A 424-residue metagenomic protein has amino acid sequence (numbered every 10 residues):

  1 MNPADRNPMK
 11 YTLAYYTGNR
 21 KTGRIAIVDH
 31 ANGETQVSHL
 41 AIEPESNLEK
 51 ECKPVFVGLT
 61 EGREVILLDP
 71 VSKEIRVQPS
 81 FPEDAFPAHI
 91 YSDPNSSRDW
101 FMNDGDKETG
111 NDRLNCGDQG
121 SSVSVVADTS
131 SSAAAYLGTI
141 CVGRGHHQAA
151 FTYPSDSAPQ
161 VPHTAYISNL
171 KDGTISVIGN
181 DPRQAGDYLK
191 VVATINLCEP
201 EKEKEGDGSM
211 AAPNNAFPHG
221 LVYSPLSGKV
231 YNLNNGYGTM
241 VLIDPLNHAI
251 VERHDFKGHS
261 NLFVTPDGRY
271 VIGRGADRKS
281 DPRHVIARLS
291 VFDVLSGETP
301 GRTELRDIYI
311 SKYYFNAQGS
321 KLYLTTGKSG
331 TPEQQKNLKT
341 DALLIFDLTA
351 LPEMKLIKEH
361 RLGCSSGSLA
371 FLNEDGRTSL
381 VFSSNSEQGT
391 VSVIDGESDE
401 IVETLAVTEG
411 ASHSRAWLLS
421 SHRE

Functional and structural regions predicted by a protein language model:
M1-E424: Predominantly soluble domains enriched in secretory-pathway, periplasmic, or organellar proteins
